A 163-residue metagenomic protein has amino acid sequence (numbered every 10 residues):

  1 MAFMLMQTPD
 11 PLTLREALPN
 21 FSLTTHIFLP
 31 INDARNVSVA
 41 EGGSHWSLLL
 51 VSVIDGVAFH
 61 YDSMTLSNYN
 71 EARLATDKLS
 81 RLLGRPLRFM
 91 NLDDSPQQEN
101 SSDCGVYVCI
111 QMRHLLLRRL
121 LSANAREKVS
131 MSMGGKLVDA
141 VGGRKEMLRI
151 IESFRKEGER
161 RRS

Functional and structural regions predicted by a protein language model:
M1-Q7: Active-site acidic/histidine clusters and adjacent loop/turn architecture that either coordinate catalytic ions
P9-S153: Cysteine protease-like catalytic core of ubiquitin/ubiquitin-like
I150-S163: Charge-rich, low-complexity intrinsically disordered segments
